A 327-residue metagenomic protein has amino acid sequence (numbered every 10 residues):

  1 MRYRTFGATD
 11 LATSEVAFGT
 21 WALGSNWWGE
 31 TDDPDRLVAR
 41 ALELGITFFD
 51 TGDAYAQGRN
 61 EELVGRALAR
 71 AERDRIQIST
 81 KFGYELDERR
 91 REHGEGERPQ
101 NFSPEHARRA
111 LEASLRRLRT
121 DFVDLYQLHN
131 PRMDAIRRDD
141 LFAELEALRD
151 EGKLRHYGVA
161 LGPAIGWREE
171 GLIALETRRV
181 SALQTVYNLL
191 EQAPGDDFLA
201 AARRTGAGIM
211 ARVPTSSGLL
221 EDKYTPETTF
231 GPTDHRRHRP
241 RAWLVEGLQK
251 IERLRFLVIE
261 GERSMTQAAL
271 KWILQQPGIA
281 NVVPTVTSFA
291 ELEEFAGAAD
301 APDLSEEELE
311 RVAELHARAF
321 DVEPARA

Functional and structural regions predicted by a protein language model:
M1-Q77: N-terminal binding-site loop/beta-alpha segment at the start of enzyme catalytic domains that lines or forms
A8-D10, A67-R73, Q77, L115-R119 (+2 more regions): Acidic (Asp/Glu)-rich catalytic clusters
E15, F48, F122-L125, H156 (+2 more regions): Residues at the N-termini of beta-strands
W21-D32, H93-E105, N130, D134 (+1 more regions): Active-site mouth loops of central-metabolism enzymes
G29-A41, F102-L118, I165-I173: Short, acidic/polar
D74-F102: Structural motif corresponding to the early beta-alpha repeats
L115-D134: Active-site groove signature of glycoside hydrolases
P131-A325: Beta/alpha (TIM)-barrel catalytic core signal, keyed to glycine-rich beta->alpha loops juxtaposed to Asp/Glu that bind
